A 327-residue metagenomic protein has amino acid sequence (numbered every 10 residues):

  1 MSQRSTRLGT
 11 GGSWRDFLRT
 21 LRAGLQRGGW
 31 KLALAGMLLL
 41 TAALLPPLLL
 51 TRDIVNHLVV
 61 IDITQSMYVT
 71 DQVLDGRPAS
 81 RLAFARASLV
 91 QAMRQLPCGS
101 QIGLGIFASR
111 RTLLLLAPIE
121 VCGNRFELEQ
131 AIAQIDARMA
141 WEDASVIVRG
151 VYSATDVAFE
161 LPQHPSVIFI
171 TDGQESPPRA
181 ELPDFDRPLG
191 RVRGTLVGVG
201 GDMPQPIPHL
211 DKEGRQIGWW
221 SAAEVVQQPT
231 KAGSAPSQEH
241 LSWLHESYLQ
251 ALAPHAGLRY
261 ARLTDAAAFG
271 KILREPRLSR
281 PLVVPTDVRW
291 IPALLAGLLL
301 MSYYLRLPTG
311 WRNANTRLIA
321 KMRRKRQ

Functional and structural regions predicted by a protein language model:
S2-I54, R274-Q327: C-terminal signal-anchor/stop-transfer transmembrane helix together with its immediate cytosolic, Lys/Arg-enriched
L49-Q65: Alpha-helical transmembrane signal-anchor/signal-peptide segments
I54-V55, M67-I102, E120-R125: …and closely analogous acidic/polar surface helices at protein-protein or active-site interfaces in A-domain-like
I63-L74, F107-A108, A133-A137: Acidic/histidine-rich, surface-exposed loop or edge segments in extracytoplasmic proteins
D71-S80, Q91, L114-I119, I135-A144 (+2 more regions): Second-shell loop/turn segments in exported
S100-I135, I147, V157, K271-I272: Short beta-strand-loop
R111-L113, A133-R138, A144-V197, G201-M203 (+1 more regions): Exposed acidic/Ser/Thr-rich ligand/metal-binding surfaces
P188-R312: Von Willebrand factor type A / integrin I
